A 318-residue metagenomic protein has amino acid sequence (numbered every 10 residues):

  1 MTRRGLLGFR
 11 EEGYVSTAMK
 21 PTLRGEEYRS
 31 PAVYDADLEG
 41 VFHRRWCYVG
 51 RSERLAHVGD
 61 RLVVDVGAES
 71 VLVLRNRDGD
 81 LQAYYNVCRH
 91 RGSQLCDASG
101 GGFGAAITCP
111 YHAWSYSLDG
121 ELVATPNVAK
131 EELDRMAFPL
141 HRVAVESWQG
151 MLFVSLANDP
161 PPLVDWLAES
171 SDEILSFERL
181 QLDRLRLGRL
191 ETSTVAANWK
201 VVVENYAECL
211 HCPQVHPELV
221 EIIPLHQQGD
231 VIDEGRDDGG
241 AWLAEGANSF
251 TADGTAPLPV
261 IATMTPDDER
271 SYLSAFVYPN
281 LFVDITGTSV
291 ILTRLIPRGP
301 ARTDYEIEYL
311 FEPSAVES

Functional and structural regions predicted by a protein language model:
G5, F9-E27, D183: Short, contiguous pre-domain boundary segments
P21, E27-G67: Non-catalytic accessory segments flanking enzyme active sites
D37-Y48, E121-A129, P259-T263: Short, basic/low-complexity N-terminal boundary segments at the transition from targeting/disordered tails
F42-H43, G67, F103, L140 (+4 more regions): Short, well-ordered loop/turn elements at secondary-structure boundaries
R44-A56, T125-V128, S274-P279: Short Pro/Gly-enriched beta-strand edge/turn motifs at strand-loop
R54-N158, P162-D172: Rieske [2Fe-2S] iron-sulfur-binding domain
R75, D80, N86, M151-S318: C-terminal catalytic domain of Rieske-type non-heme iron oxygenases
